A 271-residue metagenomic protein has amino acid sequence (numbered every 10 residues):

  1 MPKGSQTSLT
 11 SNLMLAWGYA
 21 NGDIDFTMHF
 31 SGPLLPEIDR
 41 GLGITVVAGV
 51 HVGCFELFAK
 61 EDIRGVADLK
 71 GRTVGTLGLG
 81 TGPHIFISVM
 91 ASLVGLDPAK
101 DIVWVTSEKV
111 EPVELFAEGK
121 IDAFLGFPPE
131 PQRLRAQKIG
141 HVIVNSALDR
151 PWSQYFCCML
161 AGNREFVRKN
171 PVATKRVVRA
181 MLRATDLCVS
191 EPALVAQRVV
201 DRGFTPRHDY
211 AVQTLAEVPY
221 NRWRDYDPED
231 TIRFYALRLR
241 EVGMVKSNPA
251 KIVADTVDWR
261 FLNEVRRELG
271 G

Functional and structural regions predicted by a protein language model:
M1-E108, L115-E118, D122-P128, I139 (+2 more regions): Short, glycine-/small- and polar/acidic-enriched structural segments that line small-molecule recognition paths
G32, E111-R202: Pocket-lining segment of extracytoplasmic ligand-binding domains
I38, S92, R135, V200-D201 (+1 more regions): Short polybasic/polar patches that bind polyanions
L79, P151-Q154, P206, D227: A generic short alpha-helical patch detector that favors 3-5-residue windows in or near N-terminal regions
K120-D122, V218-I232, N263-G271: Short amphipathic alpha-helical segments at helix boundaries and their inter-helical linkers
R168-S247: Secondary-structure end/capping motifs
R240-G271: Conserved C-terminal helix/tail region of periplasmic/extracytoplasmic solute-binding proteins
